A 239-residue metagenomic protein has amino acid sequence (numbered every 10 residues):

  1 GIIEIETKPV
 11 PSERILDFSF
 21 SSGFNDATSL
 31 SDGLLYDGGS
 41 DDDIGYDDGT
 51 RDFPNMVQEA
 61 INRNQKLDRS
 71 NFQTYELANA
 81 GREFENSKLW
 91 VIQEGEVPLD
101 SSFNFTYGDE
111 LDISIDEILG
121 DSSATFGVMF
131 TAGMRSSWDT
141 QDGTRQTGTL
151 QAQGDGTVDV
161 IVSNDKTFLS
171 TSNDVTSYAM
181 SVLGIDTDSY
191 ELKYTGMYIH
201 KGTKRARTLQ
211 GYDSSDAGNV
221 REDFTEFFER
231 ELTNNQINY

Functional and structural regions predicted by a protein language model:
G1-S21: A beta-strand signature from Gram-negative outer-membrane beta-barrel systems, especially the internal plug domain
I2, G33-D37, R145-T149, T208-D213: Short secondary-structure boundary/capping segments
P11-S12, N25-A27, L111-S114: Short beta-strands and strand-coil junctions in structured, solvent-facing domains, enriched
A27-R69: A surface-exposed, glycine/aromatic-enriched loop/edge motif typical of exported proteins
D37-D47, T149-V160, D213-R221: Surface-exposed loop/turn segments flanking beta-strands in extracellular/periplasmic regions
R63-R207, R230-N235: Transmembrane beta-barrel wall of Gram-negative outer-membrane proteins
A217-Q236: Outer-membrane beta-barrel signature, preferentially recognizing the C-terminal barrel domain of Gram-negative
